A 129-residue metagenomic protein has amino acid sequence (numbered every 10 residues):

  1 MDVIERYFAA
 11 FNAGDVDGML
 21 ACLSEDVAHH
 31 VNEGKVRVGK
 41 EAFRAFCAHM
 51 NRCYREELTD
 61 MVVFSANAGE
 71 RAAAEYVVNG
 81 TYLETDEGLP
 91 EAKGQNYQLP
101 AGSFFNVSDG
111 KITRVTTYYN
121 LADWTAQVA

Functional and structural regions predicted by a protein language model:
M1-A129: C-terminal and inter-domain tail/linker signature
